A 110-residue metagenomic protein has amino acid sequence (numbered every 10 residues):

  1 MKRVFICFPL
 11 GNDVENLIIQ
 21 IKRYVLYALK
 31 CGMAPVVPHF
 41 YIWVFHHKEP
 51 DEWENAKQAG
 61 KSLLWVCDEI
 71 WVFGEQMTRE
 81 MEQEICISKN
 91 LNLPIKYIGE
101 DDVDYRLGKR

Functional and structural regions predicted by a protein language model:
M1-R110: Catalytic phosphate/metal-binding cores of nucleic-acid and nucleotide-processing enzymes, i.e., regions that mediate
